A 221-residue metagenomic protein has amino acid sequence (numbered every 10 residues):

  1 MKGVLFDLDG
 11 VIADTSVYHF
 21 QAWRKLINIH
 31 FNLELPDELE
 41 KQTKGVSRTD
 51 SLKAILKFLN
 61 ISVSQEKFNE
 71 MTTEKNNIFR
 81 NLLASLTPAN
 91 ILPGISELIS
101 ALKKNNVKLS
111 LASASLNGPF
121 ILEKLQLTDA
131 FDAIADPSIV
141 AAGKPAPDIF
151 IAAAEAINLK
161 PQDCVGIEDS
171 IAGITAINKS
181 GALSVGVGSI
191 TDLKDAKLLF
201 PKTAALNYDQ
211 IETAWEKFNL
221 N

Functional and structural regions predicted by a protein language model:
M1-K2, S96, S100-A101, L116-N221: Asp-based, Mg2+/Mn2+-dependent phosphohydrolase catalytic module
M1-S96, A101-N105: N-terminal helical cap/lid subdomain that shapes the substrate entry/recognition surface in HAD-like hydrolases
V11, S113-S115: Conserved phosphate-coupling serine/threonine residues in phosphotransfer and NTP-handling enzymes
K25, N81-L82, N106-V107, P137-I139 (+1 more regions): N-terminal start-of-chain detector that recognizes signal peptides and the immediate post-cleavage beginning
N32-L33, V107, L159, A182: Short glycine/serine/threonine/alanine-rich loop segments
S110: Thiol/selenol-based redox catalytic cores and closely related redox-interacting motifs
